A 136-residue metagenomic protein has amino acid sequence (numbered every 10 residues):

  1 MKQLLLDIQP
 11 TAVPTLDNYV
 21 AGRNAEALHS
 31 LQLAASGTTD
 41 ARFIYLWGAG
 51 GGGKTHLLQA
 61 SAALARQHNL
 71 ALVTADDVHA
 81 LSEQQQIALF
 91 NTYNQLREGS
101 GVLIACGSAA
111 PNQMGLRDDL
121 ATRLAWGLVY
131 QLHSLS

Functional and structural regions predicted by a protein language model:
M1-L5: Interdomain "pre-motor" coupling segment immediately N-terminal to P-loop NTPase/helicase cores
L6-L28: Dynamic helix-loop-helix/coil hinge segments at AAA+ ATPase domain boundaries and subdomain interfaces
L33-A41: Phosphate-binding P-loop
D40-L57: Walker A/P-loop nucleotide-binding motif
T55-H68: P-loop NTPase Walker A phosphate-binding motif
N69-A88, T92-Q95, G99-A109: Conserved P-loop NTPase "ATPase switch" module shared by AAA+ and STAND
P111-A125: Short regulatory helix/loop adjacent to the ATP-binding pocket of P-loop NTPases
G127-S136: Conserved AAA+ ATPase "SRH/arginine-finger" region at the nucleotide-binding site
